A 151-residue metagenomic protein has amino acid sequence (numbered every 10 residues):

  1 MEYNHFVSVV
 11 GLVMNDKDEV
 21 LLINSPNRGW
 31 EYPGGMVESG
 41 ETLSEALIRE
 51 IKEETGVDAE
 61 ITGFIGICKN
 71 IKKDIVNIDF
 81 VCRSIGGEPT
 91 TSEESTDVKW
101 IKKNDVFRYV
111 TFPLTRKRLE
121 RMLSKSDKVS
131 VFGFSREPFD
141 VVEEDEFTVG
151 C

Functional and structural regions predicted by a protein language model:
M1-V20: Conserved N-terminal beta-strand and adjoining loop/helix that marks the start of the Nudix/MutT-like hydrolase domain
F6, A59, K73-N77: Short connector loops at helix/strand junctions that flank enzyme active sites, especially segments positioning acidic
V13-M14, L22, C82, W100: Conserved hydrophobic "DFG−1" position in protein kinase catalytic cores
N15-E53, F147-C151: Conserved Nudix-box catalytic region and its N-terminal flanking loop in Nudix hydrolases and closely related
W30, T96-C151: Nudix hydrolase/Nudix homology domain
D58-G66: A short coil-to-beta-strand element that immediately follows conserved catalytic motifs
K69-P89, K99, K103, K117-M122 (+1 more regions): Active-site-adjacent beta-strand/loop module that shapes the phosphate/pyrophosphate-binding cleft
